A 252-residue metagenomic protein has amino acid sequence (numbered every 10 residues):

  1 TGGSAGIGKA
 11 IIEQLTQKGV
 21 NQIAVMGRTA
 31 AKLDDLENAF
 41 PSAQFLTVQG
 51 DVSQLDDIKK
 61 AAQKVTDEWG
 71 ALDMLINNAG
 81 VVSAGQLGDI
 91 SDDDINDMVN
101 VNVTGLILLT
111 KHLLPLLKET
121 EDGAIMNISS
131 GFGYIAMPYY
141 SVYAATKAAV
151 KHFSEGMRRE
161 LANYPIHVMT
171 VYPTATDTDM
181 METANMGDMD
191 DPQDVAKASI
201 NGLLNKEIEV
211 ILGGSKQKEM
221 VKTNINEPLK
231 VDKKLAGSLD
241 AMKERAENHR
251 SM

Functional and structural regions predicted by a protein language model:
G2-A5: Conserved glycine-rich cofactor-binding loop
T16-D35: Conserved glycine-rich Rossmann-like NAD(P)H-binding loop of the short-chain dehydrogenase/reductase
G50-K60, D92: The beta1-alpha1 cofactor-binding region of Rossmann-like NAD(H)/NADP(H)-dependent oxidoreductases
Q86-L87, S91-D97: Substrate-binding pocket helix/loop in short-chain dehydrogenase/reductase
T110, T146: Active-site helix of classical SDR
S130: Residue(s) in the substrate-gating loop at a strand-loop-helix junction that position the organic substrate next
T170, T178, E182-K222: C-terminal helical subdomain
